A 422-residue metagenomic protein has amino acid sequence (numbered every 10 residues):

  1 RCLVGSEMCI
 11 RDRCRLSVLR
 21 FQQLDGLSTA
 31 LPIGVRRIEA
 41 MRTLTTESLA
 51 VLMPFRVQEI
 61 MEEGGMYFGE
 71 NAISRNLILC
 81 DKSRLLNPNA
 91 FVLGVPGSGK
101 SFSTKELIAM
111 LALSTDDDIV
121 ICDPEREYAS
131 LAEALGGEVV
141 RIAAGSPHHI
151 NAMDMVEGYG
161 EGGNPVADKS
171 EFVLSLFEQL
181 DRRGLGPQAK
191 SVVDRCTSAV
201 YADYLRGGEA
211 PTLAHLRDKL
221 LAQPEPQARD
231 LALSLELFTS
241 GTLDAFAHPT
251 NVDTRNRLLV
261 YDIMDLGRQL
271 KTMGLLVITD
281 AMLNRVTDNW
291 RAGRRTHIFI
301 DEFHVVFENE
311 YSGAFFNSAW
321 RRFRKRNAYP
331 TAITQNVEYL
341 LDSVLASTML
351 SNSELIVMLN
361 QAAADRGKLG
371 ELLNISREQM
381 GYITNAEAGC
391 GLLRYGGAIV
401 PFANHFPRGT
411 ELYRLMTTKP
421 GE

Functional and structural regions predicted by a protein language model:
R1-G5, I10: Single conserved hydrophobic/aromatic residue that forms the stacking wall/gate of nucleotide- or nucleobase-binding
I10-R13, L27-I78, S83, R126-E138 (+6 more regions): P-loop NTPase motor domains
S17-V18, D118-C122, V139-I142, Y329-I333 (+1 more regions): Short hydrophobic alpha-helical runs that function as membrane-insertion/retention elements
Q23-F55, V95-P96, V337, L341-E422: C-terminal regions of RecA-like/P-loop NTPase motor modules
V92: Hydrophobic anchor at the beta1->P-loop junction of P-loop NTPases
K100: Conserved lysine of the Walker
S103: Hydrophobic positions on the alpha1 helix immediately C-terminal to the Walker A/P-loop
M110-V120: Post-Walker A helix-loop "phosphate-sensing" segment adjacent to the P-loop in P-loop NTPases
